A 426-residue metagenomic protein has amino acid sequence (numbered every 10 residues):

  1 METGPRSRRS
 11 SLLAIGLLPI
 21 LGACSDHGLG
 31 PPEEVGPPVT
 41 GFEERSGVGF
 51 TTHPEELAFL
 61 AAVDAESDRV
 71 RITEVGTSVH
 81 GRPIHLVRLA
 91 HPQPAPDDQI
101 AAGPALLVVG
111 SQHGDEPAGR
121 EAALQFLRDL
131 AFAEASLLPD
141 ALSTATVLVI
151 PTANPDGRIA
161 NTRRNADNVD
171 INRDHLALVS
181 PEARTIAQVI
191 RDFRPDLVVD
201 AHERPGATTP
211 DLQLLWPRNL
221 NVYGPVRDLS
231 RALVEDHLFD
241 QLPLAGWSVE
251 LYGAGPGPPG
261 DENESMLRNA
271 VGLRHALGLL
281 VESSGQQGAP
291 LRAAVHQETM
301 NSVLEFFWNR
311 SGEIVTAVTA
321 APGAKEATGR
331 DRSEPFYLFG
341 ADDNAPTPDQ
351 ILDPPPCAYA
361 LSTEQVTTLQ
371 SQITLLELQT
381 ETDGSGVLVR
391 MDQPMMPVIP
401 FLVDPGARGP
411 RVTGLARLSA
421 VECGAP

Functional and structural regions predicted by a protein language model:
M1, C24-F50, T185, V189 (+2 more regions): C-terminal accessory segments enriched in acidic
E2-L13: Bacterial N-terminal signal peptides that target proteins for export
A14-A23: Bacterial N-terminal signal peptides
G30-H85: Short glycine- and acidic-rich boundary segments immediately preceding or forming the N-terminal edge of structured
E55, F59, E182-T185, T299: Well-ordered alpha-helical segments embedded in enzymatic catalytic cores
G76, A90-H91, Q112, A153 (+5 more regions): A mature extracytoplasmic/lumenal domain signature
T77-Q112: Acidic/His- and Gly-rich active-site-bordering loop/insert found across diverse amide/peptide-bond hydrolases
I100-Q112, P117-S265, V271, E282: Active-site/substrate-binding loop(s) of hydrolase catalytic cores
